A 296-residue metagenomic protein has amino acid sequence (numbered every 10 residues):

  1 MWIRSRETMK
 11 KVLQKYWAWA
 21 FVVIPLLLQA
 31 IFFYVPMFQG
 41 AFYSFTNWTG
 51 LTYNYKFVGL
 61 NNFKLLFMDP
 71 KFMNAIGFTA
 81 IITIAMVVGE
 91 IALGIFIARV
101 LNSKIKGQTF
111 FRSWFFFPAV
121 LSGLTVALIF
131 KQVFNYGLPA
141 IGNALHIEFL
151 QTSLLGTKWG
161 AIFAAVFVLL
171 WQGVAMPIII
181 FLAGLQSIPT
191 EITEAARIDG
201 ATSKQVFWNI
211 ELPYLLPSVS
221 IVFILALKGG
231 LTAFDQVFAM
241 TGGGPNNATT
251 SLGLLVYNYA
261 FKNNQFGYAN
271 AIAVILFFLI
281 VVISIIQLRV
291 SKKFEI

Functional and structural regions predicted by a protein language model:
M1-L13: Short, Lys/Arg-rich, polar N-terminal cytosolic tail immediately upstream of the first transmembrane signal-anchor
K10-I296: A structural signal for multi-pass alpha-helical bundles of membrane permease subunits that mediate small-molecule
